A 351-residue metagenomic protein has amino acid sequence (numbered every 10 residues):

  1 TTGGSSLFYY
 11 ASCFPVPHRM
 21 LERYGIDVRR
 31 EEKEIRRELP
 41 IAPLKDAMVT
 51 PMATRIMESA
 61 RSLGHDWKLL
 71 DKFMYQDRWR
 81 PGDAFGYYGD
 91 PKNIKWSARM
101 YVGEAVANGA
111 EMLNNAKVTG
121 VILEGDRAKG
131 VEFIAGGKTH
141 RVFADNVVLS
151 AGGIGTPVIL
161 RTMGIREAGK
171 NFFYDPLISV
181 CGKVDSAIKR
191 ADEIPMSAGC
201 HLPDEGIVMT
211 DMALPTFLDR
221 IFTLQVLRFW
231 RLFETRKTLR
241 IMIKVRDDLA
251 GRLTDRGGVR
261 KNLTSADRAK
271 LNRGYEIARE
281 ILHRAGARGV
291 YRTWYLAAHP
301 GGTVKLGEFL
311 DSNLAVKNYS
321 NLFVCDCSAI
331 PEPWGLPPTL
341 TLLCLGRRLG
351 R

Functional and structural regions predicted by a protein language model:
T1, A107, V121, V131-S197 (+3 more regions): Glycine-rich loop(s) and the adjacent beta-strand/alpha-helix scaffold that form part
T2, S6-G82, Y87-G89: Rossmann-like flavin
T2-Y10, V148-L149, I241-I243, V324: Short hydrophobic-aromatic micro-motifs
S5, M163-E276, E280, L310 (+2 more regions): FAD cofactor-binding and catalytic pocket of flavoenzymes
R23-E34, R273-I277, L345-R348: A non-catalytic, amphipathic alpha-helix used as a structural packing/dimerization or gating element in enzyme scaffolds
W79-D90, N114, G120-E124, K270-P333 (+2 more regions): A glycine-rich dinucleotide-binding beta-alpha-beta segment and adjacent secondary-structure elements that constitute
D83-D145: Helical element adjacent to the flavin cofactor pocket in flavoenzyme catalytic cores
